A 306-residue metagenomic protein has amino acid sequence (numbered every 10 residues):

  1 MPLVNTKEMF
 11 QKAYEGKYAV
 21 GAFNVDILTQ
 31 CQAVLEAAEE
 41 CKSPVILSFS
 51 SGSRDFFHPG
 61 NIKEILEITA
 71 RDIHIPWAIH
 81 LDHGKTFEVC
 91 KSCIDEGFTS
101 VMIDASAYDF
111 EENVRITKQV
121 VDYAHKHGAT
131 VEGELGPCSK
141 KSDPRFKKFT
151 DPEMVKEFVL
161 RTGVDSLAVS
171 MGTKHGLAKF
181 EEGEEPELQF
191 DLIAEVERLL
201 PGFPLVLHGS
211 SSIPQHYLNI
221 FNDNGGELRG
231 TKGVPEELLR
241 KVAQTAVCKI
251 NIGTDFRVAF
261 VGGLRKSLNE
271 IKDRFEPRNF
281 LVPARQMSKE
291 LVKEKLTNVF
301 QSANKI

Functional and structural regions predicted by a protein language model:
V4-E15, I27-S53, P59-H74, G84-P204 (+8 more regions): Alpha/beta enzyme core
N5-G21, R274-N279: Generic N-terminal amphipathic, Lys/Arg-enriched alpha-helix
Y18-D26, S50-R54, N279, P283: A short N-terminal beta->alpha junction/helix N-cap motif
V20-N24, I79-H80, M102, L205-L207 (+2 more regions): Short catalytic-loop micro-motif centered on adjacent basic/acidic residues
G209-S210, C248: A short beta-alpha structural unit
N222-L228, V234-I306: C-terminal alpha-helical cap/extension of soluble enzyme domains
